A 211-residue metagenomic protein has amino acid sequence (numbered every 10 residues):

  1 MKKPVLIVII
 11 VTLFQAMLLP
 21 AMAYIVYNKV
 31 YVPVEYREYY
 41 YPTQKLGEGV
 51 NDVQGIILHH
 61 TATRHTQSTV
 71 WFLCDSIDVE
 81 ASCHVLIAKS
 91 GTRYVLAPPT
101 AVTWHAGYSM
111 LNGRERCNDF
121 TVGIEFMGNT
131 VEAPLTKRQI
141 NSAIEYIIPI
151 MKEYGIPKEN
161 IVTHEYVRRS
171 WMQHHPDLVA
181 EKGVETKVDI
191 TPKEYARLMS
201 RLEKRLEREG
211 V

Functional and structural regions predicted by a protein language model:
M1-P4: Positively charged n-region of N-terminal signal peptides that target proteins for export
I9-M22: Hydrophobic membrane-insertion alpha-helices, especially the h-region of bacterial N-terminal signal peptides
L19, T63, R168: Alpha-helical and His/Cys-centered functional microenvironments
Y24-G155: Active-site-adjacent loop/helix surface patches within enzyme catalytic domains that shape the substrate-binding cleft
Y24-Y31, N129-V211: Basic/polar, cationic surfaces and motifs that engage anionic cell-wall and phosphate/carboxylate ligands
